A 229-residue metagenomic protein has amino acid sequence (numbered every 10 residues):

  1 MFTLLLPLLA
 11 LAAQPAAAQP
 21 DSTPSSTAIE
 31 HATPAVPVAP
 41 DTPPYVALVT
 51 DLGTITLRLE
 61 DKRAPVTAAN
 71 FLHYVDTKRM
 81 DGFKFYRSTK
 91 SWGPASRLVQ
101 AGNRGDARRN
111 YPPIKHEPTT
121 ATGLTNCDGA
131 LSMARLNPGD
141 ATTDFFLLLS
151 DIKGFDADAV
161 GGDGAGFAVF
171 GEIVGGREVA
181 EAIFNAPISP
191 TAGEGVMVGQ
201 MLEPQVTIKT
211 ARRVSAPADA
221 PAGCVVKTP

Functional and structural regions predicted by a protein language model:
M1-P15: Sec-dependent N-terminal signal peptides
P15-P229: Cyclophilin-like peptidyl-prolyl cis-trans isomerases
